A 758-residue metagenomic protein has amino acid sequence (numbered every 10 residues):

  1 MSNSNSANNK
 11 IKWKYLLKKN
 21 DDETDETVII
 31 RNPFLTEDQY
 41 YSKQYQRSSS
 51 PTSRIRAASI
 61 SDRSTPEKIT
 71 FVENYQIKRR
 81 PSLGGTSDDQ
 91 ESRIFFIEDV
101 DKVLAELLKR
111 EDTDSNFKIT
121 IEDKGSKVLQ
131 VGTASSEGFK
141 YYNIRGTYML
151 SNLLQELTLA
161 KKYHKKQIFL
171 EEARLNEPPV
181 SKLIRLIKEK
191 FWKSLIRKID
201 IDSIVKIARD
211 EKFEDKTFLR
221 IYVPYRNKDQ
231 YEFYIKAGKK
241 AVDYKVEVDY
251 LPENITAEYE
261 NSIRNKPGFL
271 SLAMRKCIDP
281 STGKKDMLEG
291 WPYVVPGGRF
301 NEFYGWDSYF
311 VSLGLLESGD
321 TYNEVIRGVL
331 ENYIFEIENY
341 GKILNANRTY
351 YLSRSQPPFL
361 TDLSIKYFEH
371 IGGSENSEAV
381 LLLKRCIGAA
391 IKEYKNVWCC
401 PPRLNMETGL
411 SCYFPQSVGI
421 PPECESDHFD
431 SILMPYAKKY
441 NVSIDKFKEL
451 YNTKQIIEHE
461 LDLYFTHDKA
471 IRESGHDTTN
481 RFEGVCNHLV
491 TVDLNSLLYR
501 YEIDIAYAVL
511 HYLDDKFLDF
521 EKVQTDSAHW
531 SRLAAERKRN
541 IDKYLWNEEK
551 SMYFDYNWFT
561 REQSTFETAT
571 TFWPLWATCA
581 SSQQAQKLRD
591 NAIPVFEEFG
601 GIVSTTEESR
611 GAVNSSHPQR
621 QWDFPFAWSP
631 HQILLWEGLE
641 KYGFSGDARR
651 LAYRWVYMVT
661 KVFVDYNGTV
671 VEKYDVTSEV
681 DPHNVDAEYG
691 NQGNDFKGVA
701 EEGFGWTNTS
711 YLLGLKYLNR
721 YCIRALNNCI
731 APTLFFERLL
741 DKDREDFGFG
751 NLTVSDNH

Functional and structural regions predicted by a protein language model:
Y40, I77, E91, D99-L107 (+8 more regions): Extended glycan-interaction surfaces of carbohydrate-active proteins
S48-S50, S59, S82: Phospho-regulated RS/SR low-complexity segments
E302-F310, Y351-D362, R385-K392, L489-Y501 (+3 more regions): Aromatic- and histidine-enriched alpha-helix N-cap/loop-to-helix transition segments that scaffold the rims
Y304-E336, T570-S582, Q632-S645: Alpha-helical support elements that line or immediately flank enzyme active sites and cofactor-binding pockets
E336-C386: Aromatic/His-enriched, Gly/Pro-containing loop or helix-boundary segments that lie immediately adjacent to catalytic
Y367-R385, I505-H529, Y642-G646: Inter-helical turn/loop segments and adjacent helix faces that build the functional surface of alpha-helical bundle
A390-Y394, S527-D542, A652-W655: Short amphipathic alpha-helical coiled-coil/interface segments
V485-D514, R620-D647, L651: Long, repeat-rich segments with strong aromatic
